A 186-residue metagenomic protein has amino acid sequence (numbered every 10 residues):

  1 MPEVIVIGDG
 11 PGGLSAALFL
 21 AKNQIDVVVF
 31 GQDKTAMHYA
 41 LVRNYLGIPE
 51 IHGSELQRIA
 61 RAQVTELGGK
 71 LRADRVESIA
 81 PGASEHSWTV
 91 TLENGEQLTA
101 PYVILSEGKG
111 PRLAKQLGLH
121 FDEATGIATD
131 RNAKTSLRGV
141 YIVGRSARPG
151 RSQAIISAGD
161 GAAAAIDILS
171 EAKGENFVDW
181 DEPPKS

Functional and structural regions predicted by a protein language model:
P2-E55: Beta1-alpha1 glycine-rich phosphate/pyrophosphate-binding loop at the start of Rossmann-like nucleotide-binding domains
I5-I7, Q97-K109: Short hydrophobic core segments
S15, F19-L20, V103, L113 (+1 more regions): Hydrophobic/aromatic ligand-binding patch that stacks against planar heteroaromatic rings of cofactors or nucleotides
D26, K70, H120: Residue-level detector of anion-binding/catalytic polar loops
A40-W88, L92-N94: N-terminal Rossmann-like dinucleotide/flavin-binding domain of flavoprotein oxidoreductases that bind FAD/FMN
K109-P149: FAD-site-proximal beta/loop scaffold in flavoenzymes
V143-S186: A conserved FAD-binding loop/helix module that cradles the flavin
